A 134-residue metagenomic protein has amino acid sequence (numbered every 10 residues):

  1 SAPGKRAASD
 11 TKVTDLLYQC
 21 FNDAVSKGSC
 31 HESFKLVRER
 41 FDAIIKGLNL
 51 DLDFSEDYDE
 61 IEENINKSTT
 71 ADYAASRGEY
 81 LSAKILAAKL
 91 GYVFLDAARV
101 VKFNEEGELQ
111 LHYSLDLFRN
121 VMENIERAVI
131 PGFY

Functional and structural regions predicted by a protein language model:
S1-Y134: Nucleotide/pyrophosphate-binding catalytic subdomain
